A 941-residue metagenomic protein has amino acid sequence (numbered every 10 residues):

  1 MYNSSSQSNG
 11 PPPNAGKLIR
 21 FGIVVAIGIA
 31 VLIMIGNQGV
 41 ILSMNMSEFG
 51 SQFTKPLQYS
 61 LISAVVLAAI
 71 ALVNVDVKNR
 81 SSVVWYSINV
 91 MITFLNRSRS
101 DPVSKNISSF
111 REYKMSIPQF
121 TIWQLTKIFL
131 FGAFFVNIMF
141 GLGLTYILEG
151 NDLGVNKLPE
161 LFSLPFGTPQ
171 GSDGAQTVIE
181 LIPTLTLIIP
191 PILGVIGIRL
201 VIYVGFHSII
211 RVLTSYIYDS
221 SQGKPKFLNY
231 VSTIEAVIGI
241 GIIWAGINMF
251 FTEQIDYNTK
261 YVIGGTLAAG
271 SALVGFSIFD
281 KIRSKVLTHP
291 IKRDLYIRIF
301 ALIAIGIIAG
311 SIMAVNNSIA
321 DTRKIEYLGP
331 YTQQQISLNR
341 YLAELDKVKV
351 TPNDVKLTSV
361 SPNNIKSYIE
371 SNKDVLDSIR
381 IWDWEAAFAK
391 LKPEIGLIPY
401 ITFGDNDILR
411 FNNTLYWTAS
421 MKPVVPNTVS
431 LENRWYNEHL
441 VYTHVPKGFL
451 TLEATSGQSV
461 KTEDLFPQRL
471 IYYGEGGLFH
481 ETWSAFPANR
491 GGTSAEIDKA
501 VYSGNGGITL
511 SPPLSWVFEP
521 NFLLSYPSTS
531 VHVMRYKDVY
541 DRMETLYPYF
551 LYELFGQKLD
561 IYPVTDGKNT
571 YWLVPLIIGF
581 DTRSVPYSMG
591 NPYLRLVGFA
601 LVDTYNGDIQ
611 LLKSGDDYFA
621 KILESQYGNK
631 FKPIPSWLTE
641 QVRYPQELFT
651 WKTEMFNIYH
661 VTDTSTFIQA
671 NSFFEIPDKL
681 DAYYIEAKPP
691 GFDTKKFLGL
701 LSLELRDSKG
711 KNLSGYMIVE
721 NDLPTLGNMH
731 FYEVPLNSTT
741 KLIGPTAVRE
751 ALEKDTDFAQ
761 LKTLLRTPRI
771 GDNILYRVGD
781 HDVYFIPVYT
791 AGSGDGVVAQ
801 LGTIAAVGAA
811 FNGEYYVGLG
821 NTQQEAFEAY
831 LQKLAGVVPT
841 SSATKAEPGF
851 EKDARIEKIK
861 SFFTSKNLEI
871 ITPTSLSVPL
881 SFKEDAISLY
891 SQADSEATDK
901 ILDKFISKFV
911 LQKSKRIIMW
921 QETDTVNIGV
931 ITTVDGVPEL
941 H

Functional and structural regions predicted by a protein language model:
Y2-H941: Soluble extracytoplasmic regions of secretory-pathway and membrane proteins
